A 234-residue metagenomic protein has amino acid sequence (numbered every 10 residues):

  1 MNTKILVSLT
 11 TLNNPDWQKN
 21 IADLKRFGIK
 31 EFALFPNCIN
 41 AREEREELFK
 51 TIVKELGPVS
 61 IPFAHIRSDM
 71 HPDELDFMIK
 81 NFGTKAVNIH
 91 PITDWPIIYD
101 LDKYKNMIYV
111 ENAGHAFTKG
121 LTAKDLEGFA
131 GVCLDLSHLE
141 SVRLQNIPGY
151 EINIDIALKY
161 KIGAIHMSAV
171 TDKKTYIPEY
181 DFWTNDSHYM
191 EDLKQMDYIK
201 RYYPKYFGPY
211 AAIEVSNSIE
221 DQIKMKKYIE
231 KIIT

Functional and structural regions predicted by a protein language model:
M1-L6, N14-G28, R42-E47, T51 (+5 more regions): Histidine-acidic metal/acid-base catalytic patches
N2, V59-S60, Y104-Y109: Short beta-strand/loop segments at the ligand-binding rim of alpha/beta enzyme cores
S8-T11, F32-I39, P62-H71, T84-W95 (+3 more regions): Catalytic beta/alpha-barrel core
W17-Q18, H71-D73, W95-I98, A116-G120 (+1 more regions): Short, well-ordered alpha-helical microsegments
N40-T51, P91-D102, K119-G120: Active-site-adjacent beta->alpha loops and helix N-cap segments on the catalytic face of soluble alpha/beta enzymes
F49-N81, T93-I98: N-terminal active-site wall of soluble small-molecule enzyme domains
N81, P96-K105, G120-F129: Short loop/helix-cap segments at secondary-structure boundaries that form the rim of catalytic
N112-K124, P148: Active-site glycine-rich loop that binds ribose-phosphate moieties when present
